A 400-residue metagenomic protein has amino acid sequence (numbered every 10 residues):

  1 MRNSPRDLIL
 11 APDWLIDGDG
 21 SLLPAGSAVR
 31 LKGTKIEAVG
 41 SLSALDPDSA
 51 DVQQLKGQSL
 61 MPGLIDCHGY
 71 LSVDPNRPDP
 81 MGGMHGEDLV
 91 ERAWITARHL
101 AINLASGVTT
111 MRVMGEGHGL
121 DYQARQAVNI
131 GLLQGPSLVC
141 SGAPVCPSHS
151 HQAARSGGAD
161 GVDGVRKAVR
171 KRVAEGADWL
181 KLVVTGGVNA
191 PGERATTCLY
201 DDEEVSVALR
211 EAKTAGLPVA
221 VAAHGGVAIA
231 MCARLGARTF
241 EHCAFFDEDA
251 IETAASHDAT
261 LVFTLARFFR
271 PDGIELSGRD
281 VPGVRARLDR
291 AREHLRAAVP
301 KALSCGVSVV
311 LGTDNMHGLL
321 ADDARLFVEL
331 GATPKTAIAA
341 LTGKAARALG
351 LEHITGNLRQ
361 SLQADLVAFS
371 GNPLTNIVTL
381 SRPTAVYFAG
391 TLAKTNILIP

Functional and structural regions predicted by a protein language model:
M1-P47, Q58-L60, G371-N376, T391-L392: N-terminal metal-binding scaffold of metallo-dependent hydrolase/deaminase domains
D17, L341-G343, R347, Q360-P400: C-terminal cap of metal-dependent C-N hydrolases
S59-I130, E203, L235: Metal-associated gating/positioning segment near the N- to mid-region
Y70-R92, A101-L104, Q134, G142 (+3 more regions): Active-site gating loops and adjacent loop-to-helix segments of metal-dependent hydrolytic enzymes
S72-P75, G117-L120, C146-S148, G186-A190 (+4 more regions): Active-site environment of divalent metal-dependent phosphoester hydrolases
T109-A168: Mid-domain alpha/beta scaffold segments of enzyme catalytic cores
Q123, G164-L261, S277, L288-V309 (+2 more regions): Histidine/acidic residue-rich metal-binding segments in metalloenzymes
T214, R279, G283, D289-N372: His/Asp/Glu-enriched, well-ordered alpha-helical/loop segment that forms or immediately abuts the divalent-metal
